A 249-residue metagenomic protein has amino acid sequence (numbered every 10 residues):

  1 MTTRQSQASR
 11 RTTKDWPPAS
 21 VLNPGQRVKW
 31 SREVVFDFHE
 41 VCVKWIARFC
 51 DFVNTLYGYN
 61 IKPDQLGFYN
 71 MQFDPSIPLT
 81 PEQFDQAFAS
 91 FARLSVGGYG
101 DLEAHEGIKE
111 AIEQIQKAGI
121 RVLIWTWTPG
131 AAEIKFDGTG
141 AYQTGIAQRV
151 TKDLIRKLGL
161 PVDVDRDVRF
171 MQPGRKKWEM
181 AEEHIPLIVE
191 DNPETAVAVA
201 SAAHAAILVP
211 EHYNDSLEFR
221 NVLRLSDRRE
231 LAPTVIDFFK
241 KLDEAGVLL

Functional and structural regions predicted by a protein language model:
T3-R10, W16, E182, N192-L249: Asp-based, Mg2+/Mn2+-dependent phosphohydrolase catalytic module
K14-F84: Active-site neighborhood of HAD-like aspartate-dependent phosphohydrolases
R32, R166, P186, V222: Conserved acidic residues
D37, W125-W127, V189, V209: Short hydrophobic segments within beta-strands
V43-I46, D51, V122-I124, A131-K135 (+3 more regions): Short catalytic/ligand-binding loop motif for oxyanion handling, primarily in non-cytosolic enzymes, centered on
M71-E110, I120: Metal-dependent phosphoesterase signature
Y99, E103, I108-T151, M171: Substrate-recognition element of Asp-dependent hydrolases with the DxDx(T/V) motif
D167-A200: Conserved Lys-Pro-Asp/Glu-containing loop-to-beta segment of HAD-superfamily phosphomonoesterases, centered on
